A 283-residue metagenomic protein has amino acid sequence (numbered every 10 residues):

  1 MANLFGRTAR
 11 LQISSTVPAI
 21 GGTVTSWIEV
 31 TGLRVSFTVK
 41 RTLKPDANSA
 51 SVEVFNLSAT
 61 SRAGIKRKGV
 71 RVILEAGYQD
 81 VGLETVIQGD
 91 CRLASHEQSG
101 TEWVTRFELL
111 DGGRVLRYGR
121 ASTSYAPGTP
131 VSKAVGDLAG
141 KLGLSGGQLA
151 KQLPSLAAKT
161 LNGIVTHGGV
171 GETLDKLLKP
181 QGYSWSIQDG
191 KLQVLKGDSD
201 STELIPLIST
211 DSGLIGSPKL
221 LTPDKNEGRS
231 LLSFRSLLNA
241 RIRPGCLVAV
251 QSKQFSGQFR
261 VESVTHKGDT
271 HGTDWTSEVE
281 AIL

Functional and structural regions predicted by a protein language model:
M1-E108: Assembly/oligomerization scaffold segments
F37-S61, I65, G197-L283: An acidic/polar, Gly/Ser/Thr-rich interaction patch typically located in mid-to-C-terminal regions of proteins
A50-F55, L109, S122-G147, I164-Q188 (+2 more regions): Amphipathic, non-transmembrane alpha-helical segments in extracytoplasmic/periplasmic proteins
A59-R62, D80-V81, V115, S145 (+3 more regions): Short beta-strands and strand-coil junctions in structured, solvent-facing domains, enriched
A63-R71, R117-Y125, G245-Q251: Extended Gly/Ser/Thr-rich low-complexity repeat segments, especially those forming or decorating extracellular
L93, E102-L116, Q148-P223: Short beta-strand-centered interaction patches in the first periplasmic/extracellular domains of large envelope
S95, G113, T265-K267: A generic structural motif
W103-R120, T273-L283: Short solvent-exposed strand/turn elements
